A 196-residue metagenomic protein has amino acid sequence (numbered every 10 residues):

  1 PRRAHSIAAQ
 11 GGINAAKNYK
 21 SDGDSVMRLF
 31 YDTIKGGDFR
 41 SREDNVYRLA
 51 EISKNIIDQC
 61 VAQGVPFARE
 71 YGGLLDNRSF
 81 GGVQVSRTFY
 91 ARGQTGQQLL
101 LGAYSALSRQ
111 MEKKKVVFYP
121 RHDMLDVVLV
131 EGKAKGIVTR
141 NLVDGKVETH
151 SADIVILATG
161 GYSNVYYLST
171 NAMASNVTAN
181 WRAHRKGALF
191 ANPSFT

Functional and structural regions predicted by a protein language model:
R2-K135, T139-N141, K146, N164-V165 (+1 more regions): Conserved N-terminal/central alpha/beta ligand/cofactor-binding core
P120, D153-I154: Short, well-ordered coil/turn residues that connect adjacent beta-strands
V147-S151: Well-ordered beta-strand positions in beta-sheet-rich domains
I154-T196: Glycine-rich loop(s) and the adjacent beta-strand/alpha-helix scaffold that form part
